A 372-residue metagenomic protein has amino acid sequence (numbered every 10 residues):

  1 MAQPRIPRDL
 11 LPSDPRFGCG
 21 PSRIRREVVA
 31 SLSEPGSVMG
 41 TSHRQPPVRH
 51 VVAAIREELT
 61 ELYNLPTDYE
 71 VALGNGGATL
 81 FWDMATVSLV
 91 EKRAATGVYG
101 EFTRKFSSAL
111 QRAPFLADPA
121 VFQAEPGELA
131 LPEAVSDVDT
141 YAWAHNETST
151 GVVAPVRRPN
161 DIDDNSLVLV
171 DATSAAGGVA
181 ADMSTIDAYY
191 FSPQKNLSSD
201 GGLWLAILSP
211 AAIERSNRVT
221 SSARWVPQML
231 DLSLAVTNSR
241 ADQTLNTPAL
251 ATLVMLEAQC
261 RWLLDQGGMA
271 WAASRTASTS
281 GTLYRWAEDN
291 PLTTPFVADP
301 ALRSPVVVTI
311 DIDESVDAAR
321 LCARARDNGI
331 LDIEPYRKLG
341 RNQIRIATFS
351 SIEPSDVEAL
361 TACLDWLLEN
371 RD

Functional and structural regions predicted by a protein language model:
M1-S42: N-terminal "arm"/small-domain region of PLP-dependent enzymes with the aminotransferase-like
D14, K338, N342-D372: PLP-dependent enzyme catalytic core of the Aspartate aminotransferase-like
R23, Q194-Y284: Active-site C-terminal subdomain of aminotransferase-like
L32, G36-M84, E101, K105-A109: Conserved N-terminal alpha-helix of the aminotransferase class I/II PLP-enzyme fold
L89-F102: Conserved PLP-anchoring active-site segment centered on the Schiff-base-forming lysine
E125-G177, A188: Active-site phosphate-binding strand-loop segment of PLP-dependent enzymes
M183-Q194, W204: Conserved active-site segment immediately N-terminal to the catalytic lysine that forms the internal aldimine
T294-R324: Conserved PLP-binding catalytic core of the aspartate aminotransferase-like
